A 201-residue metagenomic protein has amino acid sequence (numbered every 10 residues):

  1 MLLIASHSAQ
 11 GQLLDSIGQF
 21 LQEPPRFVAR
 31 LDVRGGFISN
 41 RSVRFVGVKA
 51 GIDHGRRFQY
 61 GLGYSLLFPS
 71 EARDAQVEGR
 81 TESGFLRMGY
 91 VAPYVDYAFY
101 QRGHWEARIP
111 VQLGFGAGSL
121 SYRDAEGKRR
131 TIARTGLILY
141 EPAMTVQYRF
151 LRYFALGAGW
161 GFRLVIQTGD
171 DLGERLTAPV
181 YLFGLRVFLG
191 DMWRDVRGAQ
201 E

Functional and structural regions predicted by a protein language model:
Q10-R56, R186-E201: Short glycine/proline- and aromatic-enriched beta-strand/turn motifs that initiate or cap beta-hairpins
E23-A29, R56-F58, G103-I109, R152-L156 (+1 more regions): Outer-envelope beta-barrel architecture signal
P25-F27, S42-V46, R87-V91, W105 (+2 more regions): Residues that define the transmembrane beta-barrel architecture of outer-membrane proteins
A29-L31, A50, L62, V95 (+4 more regions): Membrane-embedded beta-strand positions of outer-membrane beta-barrel proteins
V33-F37, L66-S70, L113-S119, F162-T168 (+1 more regions): Transmembrane beta-strands of outer-membrane beta-barrel pores
R41-V43, R73-E78, S119-K128, T168-R175 (+1 more regions): Outer-membrane beta-barrel translocator domains and adjoining extracellular loop/strand segments of Gram-negative
R56-G127, I138, Y148-F150: Gram-negative (and chloroplast) outer-membrane scaffold detector with strong preference for beta-barrel transmembrane
T145-E201: Predominantly the C-terminal beta-signal and adjacent terminal strand-loop region of outer-membrane beta-barrel
